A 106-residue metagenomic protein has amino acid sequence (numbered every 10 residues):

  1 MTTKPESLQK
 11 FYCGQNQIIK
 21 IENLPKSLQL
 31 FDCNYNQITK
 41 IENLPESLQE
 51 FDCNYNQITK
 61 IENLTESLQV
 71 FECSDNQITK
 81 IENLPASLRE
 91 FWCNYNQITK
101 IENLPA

Functional and structural regions predicted by a protein language model:
M1-K20, S27-L28: LRR N-terminal entry segment and analogous cap-like coil->beta motifs
M1-K4, I21-L24, I41-L44, I61-L64 (+2 more regions): Canonical leucine-rich repeat
E6-L8, P25-L28, P45-L48, E66-L68 (+2 more regions): Short "repeat-start/strand-capping" segments in structured domains, especially the N-termini of parallel beta-helix
Q9-C13, F31-C33, F51-C53, F71-C73 (+1 more regions): Conserved hydrophobic beta-strand positions in leucine-rich repeat
